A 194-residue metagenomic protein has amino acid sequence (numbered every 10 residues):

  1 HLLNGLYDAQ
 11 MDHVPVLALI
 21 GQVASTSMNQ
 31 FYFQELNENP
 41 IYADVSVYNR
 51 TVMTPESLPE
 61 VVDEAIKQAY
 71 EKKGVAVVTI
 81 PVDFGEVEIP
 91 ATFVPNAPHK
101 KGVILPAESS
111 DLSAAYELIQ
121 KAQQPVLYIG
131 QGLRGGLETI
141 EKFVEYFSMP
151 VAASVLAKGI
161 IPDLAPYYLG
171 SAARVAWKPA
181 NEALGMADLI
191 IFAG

Functional and structural regions predicted by a protein language model:
H1-G194: N-terminal alpha/beta PP-like core and its mobile active-site loop of ThDP/TPP-dependent enzymes
